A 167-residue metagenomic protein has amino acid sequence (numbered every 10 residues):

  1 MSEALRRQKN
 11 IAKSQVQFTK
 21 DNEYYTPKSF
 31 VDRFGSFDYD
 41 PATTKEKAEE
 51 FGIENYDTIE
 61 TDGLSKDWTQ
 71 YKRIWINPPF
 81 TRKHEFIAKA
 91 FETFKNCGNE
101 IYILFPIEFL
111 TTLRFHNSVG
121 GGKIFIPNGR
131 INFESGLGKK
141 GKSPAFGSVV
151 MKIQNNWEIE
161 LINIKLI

Functional and structural regions predicted by a protein language model:
M1-I167: Class I S-adenosyl-L-methionine-dependent methyltransferase catalytic core
